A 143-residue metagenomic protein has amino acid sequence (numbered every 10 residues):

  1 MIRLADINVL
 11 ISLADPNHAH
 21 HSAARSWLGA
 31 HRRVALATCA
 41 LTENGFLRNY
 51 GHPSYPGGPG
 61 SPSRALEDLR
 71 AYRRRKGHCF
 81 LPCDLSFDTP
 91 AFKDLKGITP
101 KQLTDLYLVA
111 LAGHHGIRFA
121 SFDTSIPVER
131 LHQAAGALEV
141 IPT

Functional and structural regions predicted by a protein language model:
M1-T38, Y50-R64, L131: Short, well-structured N-terminal submotif of metal-dependent ribonuclease cores
L10, E43-F46, I126-P127: A generic structural signal for short hydrophobic patches within well-formed alpha-helices
P16, A40-G45, E67-G97: Acidic catalytic patch
R25-L28, L69, L108-V109: Short amphipathic alpha-helical segments and helix-helix/interface helices
L85-I98, L106-T143: Acidic, PIN/NYN-like endoribonuclease modules and their adjacent C-terminal/linker elements
Q102: Short-chain dehydrogenase/reductase
